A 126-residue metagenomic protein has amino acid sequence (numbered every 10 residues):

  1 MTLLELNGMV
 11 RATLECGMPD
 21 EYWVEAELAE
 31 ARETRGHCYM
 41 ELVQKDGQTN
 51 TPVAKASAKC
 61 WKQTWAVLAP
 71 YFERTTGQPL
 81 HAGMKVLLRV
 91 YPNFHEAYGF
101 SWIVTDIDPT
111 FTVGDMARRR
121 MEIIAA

Functional and structural regions predicted by a protein language model:
M1-A126: Acidic, two-metal ion nucleic-acid-processing modules in DNA metabolism proteins
